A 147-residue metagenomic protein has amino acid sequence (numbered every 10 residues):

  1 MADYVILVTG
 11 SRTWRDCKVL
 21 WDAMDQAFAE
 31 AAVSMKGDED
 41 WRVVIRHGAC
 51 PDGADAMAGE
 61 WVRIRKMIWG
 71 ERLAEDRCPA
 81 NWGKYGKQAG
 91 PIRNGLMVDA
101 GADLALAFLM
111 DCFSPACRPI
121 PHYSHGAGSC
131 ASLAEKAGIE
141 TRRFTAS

Functional and structural regions predicted by a protein language model:
A2-D3, W14-S147: Acidic/glycine-enriched connector segments
